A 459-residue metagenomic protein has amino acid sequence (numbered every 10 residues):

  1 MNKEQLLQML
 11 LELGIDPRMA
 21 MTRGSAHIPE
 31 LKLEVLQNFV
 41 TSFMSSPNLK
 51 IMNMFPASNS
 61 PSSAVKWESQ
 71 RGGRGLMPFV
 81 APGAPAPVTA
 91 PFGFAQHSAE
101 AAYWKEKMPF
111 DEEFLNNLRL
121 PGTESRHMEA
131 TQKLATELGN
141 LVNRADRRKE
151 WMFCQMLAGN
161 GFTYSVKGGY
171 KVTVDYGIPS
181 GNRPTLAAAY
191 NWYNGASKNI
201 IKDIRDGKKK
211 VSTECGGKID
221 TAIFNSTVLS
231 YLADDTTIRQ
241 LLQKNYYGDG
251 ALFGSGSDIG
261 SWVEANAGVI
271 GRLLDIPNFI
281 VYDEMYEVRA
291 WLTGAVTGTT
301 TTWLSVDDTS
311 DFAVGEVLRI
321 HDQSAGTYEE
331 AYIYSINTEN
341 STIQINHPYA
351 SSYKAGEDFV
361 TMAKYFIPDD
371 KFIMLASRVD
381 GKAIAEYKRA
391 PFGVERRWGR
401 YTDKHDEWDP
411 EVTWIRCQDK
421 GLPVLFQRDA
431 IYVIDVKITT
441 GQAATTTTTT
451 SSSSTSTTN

Functional and structural regions predicted by a protein language model:
M1-F79: Assembly-associated, polar helix/coil segments characteristic of icosahedral protein shells
N2-R18, T22-E30, A363, R378-N459: Hydrophobic, glycine-enriched assembly/anchoring segments
M52-L120, T173: Assembly/oligomerization interface modules of large self-assembling protein complexes
F79-P85, T89, T297-T300, G315 (+4 more regions): Glycine-centered loop/turn motifs
A101-P179, N199-S230, W408-D419: Long, contiguous amphipathic alpha-helices that act as assembly "spine/axial" helices in icosahedral shell and virion
S197-G207, S255-V263: Well-ordered, non-membrane alpha-helical segments in soluble/globular domains
C215-R289, T361-A385: Extended oligomerization regions of viral-like shell subunits
Y286-A355: Autoprocessing Asn-cyclization modules and mimics
